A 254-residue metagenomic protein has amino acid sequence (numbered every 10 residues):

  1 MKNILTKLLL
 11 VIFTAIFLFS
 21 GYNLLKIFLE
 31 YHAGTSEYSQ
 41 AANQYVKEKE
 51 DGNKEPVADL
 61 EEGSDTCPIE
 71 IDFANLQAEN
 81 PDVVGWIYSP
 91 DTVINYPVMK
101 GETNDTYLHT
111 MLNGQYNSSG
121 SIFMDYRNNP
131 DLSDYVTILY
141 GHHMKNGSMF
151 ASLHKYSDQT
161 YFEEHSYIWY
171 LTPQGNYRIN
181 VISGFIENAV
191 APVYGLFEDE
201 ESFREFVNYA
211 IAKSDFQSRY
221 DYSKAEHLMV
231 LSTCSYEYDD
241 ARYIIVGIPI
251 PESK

Functional and structural regions predicted by a protein language model:
M1-I16: N-terminal Sec-pathway targeting helices
F17-K254: Solvent-exposed, non-transmembrane regions of membrane-associated and secreted proteins
